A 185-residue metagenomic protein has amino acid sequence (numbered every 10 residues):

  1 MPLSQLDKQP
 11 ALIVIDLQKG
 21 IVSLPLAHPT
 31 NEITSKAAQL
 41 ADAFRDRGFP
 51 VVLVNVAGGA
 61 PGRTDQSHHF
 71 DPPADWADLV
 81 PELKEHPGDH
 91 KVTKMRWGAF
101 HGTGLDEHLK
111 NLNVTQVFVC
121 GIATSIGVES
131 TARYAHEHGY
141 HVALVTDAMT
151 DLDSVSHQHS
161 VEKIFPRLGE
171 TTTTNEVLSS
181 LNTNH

Functional and structural regions predicted by a protein language model:
M1-H86, H90, L181-H185: Active-site acidic carboxylates
D46-F49, N113, G139: Glycine-centered short loops/turns at secondary-structure junctions
E82-I122: Internal catalytic-core helix/loop-beta-alpha segment that presents or stabilizes conserved functional determinants
F118-G121, H141-S154: A short glycine-rich beta-strand->turn/loop micro-motif centered on a GG-aromatic cluster
V128-H138: Short Gly/Thr/Asp-enriched flexible loops that form oxyanion-binding sites at enzyme active sites
D153-P166: Active-site-proximal loop->helix
L168-H185: A charged, well-structured terminal subsegment
